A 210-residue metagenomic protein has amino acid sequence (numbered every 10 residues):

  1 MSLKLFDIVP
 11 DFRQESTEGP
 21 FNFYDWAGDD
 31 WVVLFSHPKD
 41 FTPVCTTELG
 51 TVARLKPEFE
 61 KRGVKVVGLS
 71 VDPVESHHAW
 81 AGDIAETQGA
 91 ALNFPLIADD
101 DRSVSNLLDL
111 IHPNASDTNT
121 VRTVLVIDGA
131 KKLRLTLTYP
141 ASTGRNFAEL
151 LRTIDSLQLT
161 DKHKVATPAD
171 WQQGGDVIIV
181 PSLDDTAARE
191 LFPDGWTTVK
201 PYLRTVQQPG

Functional and structural regions predicted by a protein language model:
M1-G210: Chalcogenol-based redox active-site neighborhoods
